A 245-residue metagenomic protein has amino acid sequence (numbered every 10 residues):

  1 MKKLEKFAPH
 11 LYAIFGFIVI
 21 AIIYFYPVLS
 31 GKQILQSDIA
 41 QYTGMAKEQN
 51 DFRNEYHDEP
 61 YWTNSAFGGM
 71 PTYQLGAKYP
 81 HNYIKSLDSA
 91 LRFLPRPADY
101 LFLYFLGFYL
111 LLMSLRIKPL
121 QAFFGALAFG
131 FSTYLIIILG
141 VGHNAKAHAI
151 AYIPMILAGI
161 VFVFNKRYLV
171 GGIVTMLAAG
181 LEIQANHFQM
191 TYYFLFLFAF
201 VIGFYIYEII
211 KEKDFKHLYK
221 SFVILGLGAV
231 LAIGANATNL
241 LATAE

Functional and structural regions predicted by a protein language model:
M1-Y24, K216-A229: Start-transfer (signal-anchor) and selected internal transmembrane alpha helices of multi-pass inner/ER membrane
A8-Y12, D88-R96, I117-G125, G171: Membrane-interface starts of transmembrane alpha-helices
F17, G107-S114, L120-I209, S221-T243: Membrane-embedded helix bundles of polyisoprenyl
A21-L111, L127-A151: Membrane-interface coil-to-helix junctions
L35, N165-K166, K213-H217: Short, motif-level signal for alpha-helix interfacial/capping segments enriched in acidic residues and aromatics/proline
Y73-P80, I183-Q184, Y207, K211: Alpha-helical membrane-embedding segments and immediately adjacent membrane-interface amphipathic helices
N82-I84, A158, K211-K213: Juxtamembrane/interface motifs at transmembrane-helix termini
